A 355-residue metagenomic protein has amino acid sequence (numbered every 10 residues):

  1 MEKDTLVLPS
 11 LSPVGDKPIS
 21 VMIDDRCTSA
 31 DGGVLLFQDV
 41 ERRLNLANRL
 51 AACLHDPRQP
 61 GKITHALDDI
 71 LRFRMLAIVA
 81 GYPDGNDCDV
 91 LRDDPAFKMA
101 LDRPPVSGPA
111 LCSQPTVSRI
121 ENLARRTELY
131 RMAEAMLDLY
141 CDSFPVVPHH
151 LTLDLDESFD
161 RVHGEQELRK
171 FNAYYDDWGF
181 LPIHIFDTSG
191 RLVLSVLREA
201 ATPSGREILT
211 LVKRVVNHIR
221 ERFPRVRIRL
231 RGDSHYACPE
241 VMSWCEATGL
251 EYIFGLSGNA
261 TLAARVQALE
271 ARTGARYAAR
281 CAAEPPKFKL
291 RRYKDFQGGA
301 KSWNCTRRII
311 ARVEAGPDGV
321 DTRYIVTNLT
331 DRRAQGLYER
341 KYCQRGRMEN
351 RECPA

Functional and structural regions predicted by a protein language model:
M1-T202, L209-R222: Dynamic "connector" segments at or just before major functional cores
E2-I19, I23, E251-P354: An anionic, glycine-rich sequence signature occurring as long contiguous blocks
G32-L35, D68, P83, D87 (+11 more regions): Generic recognition of stable, solvent-exposed alpha-helical segments in well-folded globular domains
F97-K98, D160-V162, T202, H235-E240 (+2 more regions): Flexible loop/turn segments at secondary-structure boundaries
H149-L151, P224-I228, L250: Short, well-ordered coil/turn segments that N-cap beta-strands
D156, R227-A237: Acidic/histidine-rich, metal-coordinating catalytic segments
M242-E251: Short, surface-exposed basic-aromatic patches at helix termini and helix-loop junctions that form
